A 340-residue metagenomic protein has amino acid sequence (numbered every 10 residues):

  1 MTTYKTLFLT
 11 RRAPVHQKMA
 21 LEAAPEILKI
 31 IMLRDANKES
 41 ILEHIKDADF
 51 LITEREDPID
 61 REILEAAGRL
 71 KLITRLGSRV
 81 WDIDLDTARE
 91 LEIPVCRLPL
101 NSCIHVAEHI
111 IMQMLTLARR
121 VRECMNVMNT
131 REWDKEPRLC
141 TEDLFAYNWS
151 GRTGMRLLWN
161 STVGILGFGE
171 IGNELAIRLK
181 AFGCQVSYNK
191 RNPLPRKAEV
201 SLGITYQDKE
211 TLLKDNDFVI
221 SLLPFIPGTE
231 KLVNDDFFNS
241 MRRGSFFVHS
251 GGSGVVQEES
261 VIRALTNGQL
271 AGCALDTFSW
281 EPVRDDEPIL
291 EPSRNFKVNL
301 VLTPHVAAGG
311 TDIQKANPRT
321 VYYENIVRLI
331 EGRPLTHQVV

Functional and structural regions predicted by a protein language model:
M1-A48, S187: N-terminal glycine-/charge-rich "phosphate-binding" loop or analogous flexible N-terminal tail
F8-L9, V163-I165: Hydrophobic Val/Ile/Leu positions in short beta-strands of Rossmann-like dinucleotide-binding domains
R34, L76-G77, I93-I104, G251: Short beta->alpha connector loops at strand-helix junctions that form conserved, small/polar/Pro-enriched
K46, P58-L64, R191-P288: Rossmann-like adenosine-cofactor binding region
P99-T162: Phosphate-binding beta-alpha-beta segment of Rossmann-like dinucleotide-binding domains, i.e., the NAD(P)
A107-N126, I177-C184, V321-R333: Oxidoreductase and adenylate-handling cofactor-binding alpha/beta cores
I171: Hydrophobic/small residue at the entry helix of a nucleotide-binding pocket
G244, S250-V340: Rossmann-like dinucleotide-binding domain for NAD(H)/NADP(H)
